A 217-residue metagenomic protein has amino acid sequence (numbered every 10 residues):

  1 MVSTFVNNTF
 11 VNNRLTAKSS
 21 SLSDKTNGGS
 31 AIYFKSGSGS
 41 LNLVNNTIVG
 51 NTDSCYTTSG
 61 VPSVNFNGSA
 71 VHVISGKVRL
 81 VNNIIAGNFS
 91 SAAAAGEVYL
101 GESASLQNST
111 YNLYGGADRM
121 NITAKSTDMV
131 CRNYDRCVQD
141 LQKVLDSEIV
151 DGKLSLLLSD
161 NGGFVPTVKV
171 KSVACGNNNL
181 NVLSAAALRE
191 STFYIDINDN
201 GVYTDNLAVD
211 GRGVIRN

Functional and structural regions predicted by a protein language model:
M1-G176, L180-L183, N198, N217: Predominantly extracellular beta-rich ligand-binding scaffolds that present long acidic/polar faces for carbohydrate
C175-N217: Surface beta-loop-beta hairpin patches that serve as ligand-binding interfaces in beta-rich domains
